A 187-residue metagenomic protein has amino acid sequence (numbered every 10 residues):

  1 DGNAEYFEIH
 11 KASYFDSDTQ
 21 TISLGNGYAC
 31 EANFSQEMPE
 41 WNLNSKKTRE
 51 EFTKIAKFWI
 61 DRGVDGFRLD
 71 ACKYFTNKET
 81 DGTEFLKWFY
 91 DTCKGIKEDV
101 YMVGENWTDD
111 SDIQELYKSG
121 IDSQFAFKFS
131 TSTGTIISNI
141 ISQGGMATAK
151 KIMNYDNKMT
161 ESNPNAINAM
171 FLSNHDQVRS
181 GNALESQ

Functional and structural regions predicted by a protein language model:
D1-A4, K54-K57, D65-N168, E185: Active-site-proximal helices and loops of the catalytic beta/alpha 8
D1-R62, F89-G95, D112-I113, T131-T135: Substrate-binding/active-site clefts of carbohydrate-active enzymes
P39-N42, C72-N77, V178-Q187: Active-site rim elements
L172: Conserved N-terminal catalytic/coupling substructures associated with nucleotide/phosphate chemistry
